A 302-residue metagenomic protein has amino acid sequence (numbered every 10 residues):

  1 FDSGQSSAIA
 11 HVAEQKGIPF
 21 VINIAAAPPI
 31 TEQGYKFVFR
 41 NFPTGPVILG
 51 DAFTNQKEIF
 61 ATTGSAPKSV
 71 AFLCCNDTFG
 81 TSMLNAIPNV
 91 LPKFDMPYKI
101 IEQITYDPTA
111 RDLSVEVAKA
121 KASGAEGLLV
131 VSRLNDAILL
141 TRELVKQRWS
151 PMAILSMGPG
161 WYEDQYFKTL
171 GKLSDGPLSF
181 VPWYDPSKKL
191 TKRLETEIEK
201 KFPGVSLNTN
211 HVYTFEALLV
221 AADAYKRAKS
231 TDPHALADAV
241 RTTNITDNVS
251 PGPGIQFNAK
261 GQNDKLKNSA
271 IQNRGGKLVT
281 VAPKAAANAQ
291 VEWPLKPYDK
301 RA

Functional and structural regions predicted by a protein language model:
F1-A302: Extracytosolic ligand-binding ectodomains
